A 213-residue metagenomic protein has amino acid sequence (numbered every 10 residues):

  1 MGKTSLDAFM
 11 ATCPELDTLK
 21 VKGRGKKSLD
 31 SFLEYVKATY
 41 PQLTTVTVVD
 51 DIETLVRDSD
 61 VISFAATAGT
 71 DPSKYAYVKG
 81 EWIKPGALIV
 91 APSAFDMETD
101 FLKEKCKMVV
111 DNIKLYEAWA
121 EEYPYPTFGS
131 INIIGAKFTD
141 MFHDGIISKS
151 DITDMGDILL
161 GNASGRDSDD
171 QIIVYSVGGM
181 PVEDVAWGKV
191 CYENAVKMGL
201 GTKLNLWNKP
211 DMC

Functional and structural regions predicted by a protein language model:
M1-G2, K26, G178-V182: Gly/Ser/Thr-rich loops at beta-strand to alpha-helix junctions that form or flank small-molecule/cofactor-binding
T4, A11-T39: NAD(P)-binding Rossmann-fold cofactor-contacting core
A11-E15, Y77-P85, D100-E104: Short, conserved loop/helix-junction motifs that constitute active-site signature segments in enzyme catalytic cores
T44-T54, V109: Short acidic-hydrophobic, aromatic-tinged amphipathic segments that line or gate anion-handling sites
R57-S59, G69-L88: Rossmann-fold NAD(P) dinucleotide-binding segment
S63-F64, V90-A91, V110: Redox-cofactor binding/interface segments in oxidoreductases and associated redox assembly factors
A66-T70, S93-A94, I113: Short glycine-/small-residue-rich Rossmann-like dinucleotide-binding loops
F95, D100-D211: Adenosine-phosphate binding glycine-rich loop
